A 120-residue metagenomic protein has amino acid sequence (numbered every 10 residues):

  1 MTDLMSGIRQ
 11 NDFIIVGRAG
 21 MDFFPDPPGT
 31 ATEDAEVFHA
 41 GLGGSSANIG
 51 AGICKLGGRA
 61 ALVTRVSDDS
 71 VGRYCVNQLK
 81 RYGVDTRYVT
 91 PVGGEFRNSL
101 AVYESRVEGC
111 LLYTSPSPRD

Functional and structural regions predicted by a protein language model:
M1-T2, S115: Short coil-to-helix leader/linker segments, especially the first N-terminal amphipathic alpha-helix with its helix
T2-V84: Glycine-rich phosphate/adenosyl-contacting loop at the front of the ribokinase-like
Q10, L111-Y113: Generic cytosolic/nucleocytoplasmic N-terminal low-complexity/intrinsically disordered segments
R65-S67, R87-F96: Beta-strand->loop->alpha-helix junctions that form or flank phosphate-binding loops in nucleotide-handling enzymes
D85-R87, L112: Short secondary-structure capping/junction motifs at helix and strand boundaries
L100-Y103: Short beta-strand scaffold segments in enzyme catalytic cores
V107-G109: Regulatory, non-catalytic segments
Y113-D120: Conserved small/polar residues in nucleotide/adenosyl-binding loops
